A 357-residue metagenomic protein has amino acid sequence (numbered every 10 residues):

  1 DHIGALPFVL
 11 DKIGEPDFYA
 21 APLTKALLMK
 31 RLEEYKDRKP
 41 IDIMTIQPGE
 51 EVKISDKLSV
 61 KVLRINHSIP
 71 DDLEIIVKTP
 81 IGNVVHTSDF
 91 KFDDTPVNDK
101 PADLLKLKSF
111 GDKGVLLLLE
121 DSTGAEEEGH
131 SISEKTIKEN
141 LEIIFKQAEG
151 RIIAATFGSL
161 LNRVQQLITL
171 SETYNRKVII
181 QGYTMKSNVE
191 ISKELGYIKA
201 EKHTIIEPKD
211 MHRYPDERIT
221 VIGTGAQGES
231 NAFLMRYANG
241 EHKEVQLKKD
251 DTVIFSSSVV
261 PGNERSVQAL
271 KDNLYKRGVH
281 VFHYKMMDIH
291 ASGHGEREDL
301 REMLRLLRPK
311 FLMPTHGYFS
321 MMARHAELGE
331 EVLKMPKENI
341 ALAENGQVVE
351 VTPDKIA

Functional and structural regions predicted by a protein language model:
D1-Y214, A232-Q246, R265-A269: His/Asp/Glu-rich metal-coordinating catalytic cores of metallo-dependent phosphodiesterases/hydrolases acting on
T169, T173, S192-A357: C-terminal regulatory/interaction regions
